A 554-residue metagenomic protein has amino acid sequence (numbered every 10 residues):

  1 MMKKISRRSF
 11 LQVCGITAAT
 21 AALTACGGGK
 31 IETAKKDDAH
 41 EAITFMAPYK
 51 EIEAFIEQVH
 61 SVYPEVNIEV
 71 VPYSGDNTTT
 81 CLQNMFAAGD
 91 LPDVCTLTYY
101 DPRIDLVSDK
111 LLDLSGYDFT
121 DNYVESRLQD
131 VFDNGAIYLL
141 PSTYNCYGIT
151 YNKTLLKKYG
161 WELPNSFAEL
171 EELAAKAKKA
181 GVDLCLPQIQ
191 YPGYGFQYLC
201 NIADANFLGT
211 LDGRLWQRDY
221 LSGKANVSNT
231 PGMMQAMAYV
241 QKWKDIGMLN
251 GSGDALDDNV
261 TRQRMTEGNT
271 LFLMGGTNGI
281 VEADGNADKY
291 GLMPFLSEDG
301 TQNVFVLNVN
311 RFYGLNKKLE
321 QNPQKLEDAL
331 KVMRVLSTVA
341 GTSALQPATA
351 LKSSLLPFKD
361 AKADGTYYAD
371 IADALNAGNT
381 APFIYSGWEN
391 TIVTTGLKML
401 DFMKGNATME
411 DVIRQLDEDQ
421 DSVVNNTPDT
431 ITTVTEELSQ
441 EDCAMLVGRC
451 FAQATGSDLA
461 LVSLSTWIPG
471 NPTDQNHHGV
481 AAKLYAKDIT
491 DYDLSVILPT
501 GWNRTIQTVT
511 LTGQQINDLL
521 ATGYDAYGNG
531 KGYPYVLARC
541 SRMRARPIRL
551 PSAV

Functional and structural regions predicted by a protein language model:
M2-S6, L11-R103, F119, L163 (+2 more regions): Conserved N-terminal structural module of periplasmic/extracytoplasmic solute-binding proteins
E51-I52, P72, L307, T349-S353 (+1 more regions): C-terminal capping/gating helix-and-loop segments adjacent to ligand/active sites or protein-protein/ligand interfaces
S61-V62, E69, Y159, D284-A348: Extracytoplasmic/periplasmic substrate-recognition and gating elements
M85, D93, T120-L155, D183 (+2 more regions): A structural signal for short loop-to-beta-strand junctions that line the ligand-binding cleft of periplasmic/secreted
T98-Y147, E162, Y198-C200, G209 (+2 more regions): Hinge/lid segment of periplasmic solute-binding proteins
Y138-L140, Y147, E171-K224, Q241: Extracytoplasmic/periplasmic solute-binding protein
L221-D254: Glycine-centered hinge/linker elements that transmit conformational signals in sensory and ligand-binding systems
E418-V554: Solvent-exposed loop/linker segments at secondary-structure transitions that flank or connect catalytic domains
